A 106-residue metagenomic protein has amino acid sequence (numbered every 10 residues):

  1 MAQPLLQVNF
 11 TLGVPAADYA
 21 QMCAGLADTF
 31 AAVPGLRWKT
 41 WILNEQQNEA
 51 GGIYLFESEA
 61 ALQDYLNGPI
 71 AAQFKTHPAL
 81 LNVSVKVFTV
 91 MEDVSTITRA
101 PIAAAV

Functional and structural regions predicted by a protein language model:
M1-A50, E59-L66, P78-V106: Short S/T/G/P-rich N-terminal loop/turn motif that feeds into the first structured element of a domain
I53: Beta-strand acidic-aromatic groove motif in beta-rich domains, primarily in extracellular
